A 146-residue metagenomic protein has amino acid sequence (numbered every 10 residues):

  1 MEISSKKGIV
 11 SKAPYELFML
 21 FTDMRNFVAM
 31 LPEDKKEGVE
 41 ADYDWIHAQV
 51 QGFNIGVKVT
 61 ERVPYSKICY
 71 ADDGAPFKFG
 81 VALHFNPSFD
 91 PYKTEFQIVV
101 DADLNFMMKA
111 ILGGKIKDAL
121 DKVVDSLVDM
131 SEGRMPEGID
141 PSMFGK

Functional and structural regions predicted by a protein language model:
M1-E2, K7, A75-A82, P141-K146: Soluble, non-transmembrane catalytic domains of enzymes that act on hydrophobic metabolites at membranes
M1-E40, K146: Hydrophobic ligand-binding cavity/cleft-lining segments
E2-K7, W45, N54, K67 (+2 more regions): Intrinsic-disorder/low-complexity, polar/charged segments enriched in Ser/Thr/Lys/Arg/Asp/Glu/Gln
K7-S11, K58, H84: Generic structural detector for well-ordered beta-strands
L17-F21, F27, V59, Y70 (+2 more regions): Hydrophobic pocket/interface hotspot
V28-A29, G38-P76, G145-K146: Glycine-rich portal/gate segments that line the openings of hydrophobic small-molecule binding cavities
A75-D125, D129: Beta-strand/loop substructures that line and gate deep hydrophobic ligand-binding cavities in soluble
D125-K146: Short, highly charged C-terminal tails/helix-capping segments
